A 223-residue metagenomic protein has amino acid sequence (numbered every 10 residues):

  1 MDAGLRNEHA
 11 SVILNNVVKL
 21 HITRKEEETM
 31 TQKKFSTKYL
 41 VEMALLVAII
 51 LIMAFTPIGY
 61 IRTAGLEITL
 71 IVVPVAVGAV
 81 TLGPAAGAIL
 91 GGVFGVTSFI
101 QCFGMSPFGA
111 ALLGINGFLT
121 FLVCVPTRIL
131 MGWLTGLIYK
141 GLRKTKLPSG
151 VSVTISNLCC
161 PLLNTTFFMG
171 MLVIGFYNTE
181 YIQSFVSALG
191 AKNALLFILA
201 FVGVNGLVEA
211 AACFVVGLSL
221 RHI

Functional and structural regions predicted by a protein language model:
H9-R221: Loop-helix junctions at membrane interfaces
